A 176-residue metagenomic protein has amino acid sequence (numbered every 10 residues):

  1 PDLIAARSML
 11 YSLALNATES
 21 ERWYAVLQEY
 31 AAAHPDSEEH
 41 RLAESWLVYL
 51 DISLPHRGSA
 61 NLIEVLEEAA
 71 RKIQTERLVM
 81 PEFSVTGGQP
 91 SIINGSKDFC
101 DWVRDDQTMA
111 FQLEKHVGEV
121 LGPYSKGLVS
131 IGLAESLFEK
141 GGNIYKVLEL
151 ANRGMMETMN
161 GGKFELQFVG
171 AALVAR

Functional and structural regions predicted by a protein language model:
P1-A43, L50-E64, K97-D106, F138-Y145: Inter-helical turn/loop elements of alpha-helical hairpins
D2, A6, P35-W46, E76-I93 (+3 more regions): Alpha-solenoid helical repeat architecture
Y24-D36, E67-V79, A110-G122, A151-K163: Amphipathic alpha-helical segments of tetratricopeptide repeats
L47-L50, L66, A151, A172: Generic L/I/V-rich hydrophobic alpha-helical segments across diverse proteins
D51-L121, A134: Compact, aliphatic and Gly/Pro-tolerant "microcore" segments centered on a short helix or tight beta-hairpin and their
L133-S136, K140-G141, K146-E149, R153 (+1 more regions): Long hydrophobic alpha-helical segments typical of transmembrane helices together with their membrane-interfacial
